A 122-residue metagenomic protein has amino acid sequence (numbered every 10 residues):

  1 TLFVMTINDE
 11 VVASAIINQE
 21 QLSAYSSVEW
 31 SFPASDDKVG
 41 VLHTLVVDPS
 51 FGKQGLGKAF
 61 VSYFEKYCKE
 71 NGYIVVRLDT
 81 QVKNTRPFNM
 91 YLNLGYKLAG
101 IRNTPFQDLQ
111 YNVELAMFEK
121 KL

Functional and structural regions predicted by a protein language model:
T1-A15: Conserved beta-hairpin
I16-T44, G52, F106-L109: Conserved acyl-donor/pantetheine-binding loop and adjacent beta-alpha core of acyl/acetyltransferases and related
S35-D36, Q81-T85, L92-L94, T104-L122: C-terminal "cap" of GNAT-fold acetyltransferases
L45-V47, T80: Hydrophobic adenine-recognition pocket in adenosine-nucleotide-binding enzymes
V47, K53-K66, N89, N93: Conserved acetyl-CoA-binding loop-helix of GNAT-fold acetyltransferases
K58, E70, K83-G100: Conserved active-site alpha-helix within GNAT-family acetyltransferase domains
V61, C68-T80: Conserved GNAT acetyl-CoA-binding A-motif
